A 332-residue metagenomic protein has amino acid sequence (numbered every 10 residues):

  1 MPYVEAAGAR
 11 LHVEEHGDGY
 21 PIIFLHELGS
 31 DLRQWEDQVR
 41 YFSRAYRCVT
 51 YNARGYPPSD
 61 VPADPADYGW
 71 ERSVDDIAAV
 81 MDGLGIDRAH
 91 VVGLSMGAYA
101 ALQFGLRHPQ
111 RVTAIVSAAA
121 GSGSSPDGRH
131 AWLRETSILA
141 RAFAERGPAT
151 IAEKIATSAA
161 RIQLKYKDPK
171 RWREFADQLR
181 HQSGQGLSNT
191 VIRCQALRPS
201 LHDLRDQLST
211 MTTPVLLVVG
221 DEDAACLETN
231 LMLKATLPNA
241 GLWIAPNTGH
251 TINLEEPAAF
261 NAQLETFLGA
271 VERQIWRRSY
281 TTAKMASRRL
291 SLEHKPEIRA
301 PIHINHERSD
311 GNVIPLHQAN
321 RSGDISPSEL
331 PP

Functional and structural regions predicted by a protein language model:
A7-A66: Conserved HGGG/HGGXW glycine-rich cap/lid loop of the alpha/beta-hydrolase fold
V39-R40, V49-V92, M96, A262: Active-site loop/oxyanion-hole signature of alpha/beta-hydrolase fold enzymes
A100-F104: Hydrolases whose catalytic domains are alpha/beta-hydrolase-1, hotdog thioesterase, or metallo-beta-lactamase-like
L106-R107, T113-R146: Flexible "cap/lid" loop of the alpha/beta hydrolase fold
P126-A131, E145-Q207: Conserved alpha/beta-hydrolase catalytic His-Asp/Glu region
M211, L217-V219: Short beta-strand/loop motif that positions the catalytic acidic residue of the alpha/beta-hydrolase fold
A224-T229: Conserved alpha/beta-hydrolase "acid-adjacent" motif
A240-P296, L316: Catalytic active-site module of serine/aspartate enzymes centered on a nucleophile-bearing elbow/loop
